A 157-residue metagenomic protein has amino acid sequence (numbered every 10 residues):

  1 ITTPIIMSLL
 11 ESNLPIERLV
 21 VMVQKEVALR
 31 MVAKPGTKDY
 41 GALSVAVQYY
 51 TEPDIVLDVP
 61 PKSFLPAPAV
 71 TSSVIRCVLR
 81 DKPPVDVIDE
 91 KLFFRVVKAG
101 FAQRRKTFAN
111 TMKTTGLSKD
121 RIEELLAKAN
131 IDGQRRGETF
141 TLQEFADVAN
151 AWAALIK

Functional and structural regions predicted by a protein language model:
I1-G137, D147-K157: Class I S-adenosyl-L-methionine
E144: Interdomain hinge/lid region at the active-site interface of Rossmann-like NAD(P)-dependent oxidoreductases
